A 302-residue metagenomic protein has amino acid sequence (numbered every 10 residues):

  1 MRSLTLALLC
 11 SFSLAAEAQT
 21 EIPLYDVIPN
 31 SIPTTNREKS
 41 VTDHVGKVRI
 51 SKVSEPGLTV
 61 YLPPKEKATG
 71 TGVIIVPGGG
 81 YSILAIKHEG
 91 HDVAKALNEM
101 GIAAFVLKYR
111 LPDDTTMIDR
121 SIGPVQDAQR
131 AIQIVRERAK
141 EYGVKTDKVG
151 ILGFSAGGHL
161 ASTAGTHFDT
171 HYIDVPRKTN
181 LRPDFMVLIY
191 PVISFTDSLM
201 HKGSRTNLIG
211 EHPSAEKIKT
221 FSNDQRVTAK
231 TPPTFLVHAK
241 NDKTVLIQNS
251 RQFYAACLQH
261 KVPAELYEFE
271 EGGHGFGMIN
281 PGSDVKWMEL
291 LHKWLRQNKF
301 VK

Functional and structural regions predicted by a protein language model:
M1-E21: Bacterial Sec-dependent N-terminal signal peptides
Q19-K67: N-terminal cap/lid segment of alpha/beta-hydrolase-fold proteins
S40-V45, P191-R226, P232: Mobile cap/lid helix-loop segments that gate and shape the active-site cleft of serine hydrolases
T69-G78: Short beta-strand element of the alpha/beta-hydrolase
A85-I86, D92-V93, Y109-T146, N280-K286: Catalytic nucleophile-loop/oxyanion-hole region of alpha/beta-hydrolase and closely related hydrolase-like folds
R130-M200, I218: Primarily recognizes the serine-hydrolase "nucleophile elbow" in alpha/beta-hydrolase and SGNH/GDSL folds
L236-H238, D242: Short beta-strand/loop motif that positions the catalytic acidic residue of the alpha/beta-hydrolase fold
I247, R251-K302: C-terminal catalytic histidine-bearing segment of alpha/beta-hydrolase fold enzymes
